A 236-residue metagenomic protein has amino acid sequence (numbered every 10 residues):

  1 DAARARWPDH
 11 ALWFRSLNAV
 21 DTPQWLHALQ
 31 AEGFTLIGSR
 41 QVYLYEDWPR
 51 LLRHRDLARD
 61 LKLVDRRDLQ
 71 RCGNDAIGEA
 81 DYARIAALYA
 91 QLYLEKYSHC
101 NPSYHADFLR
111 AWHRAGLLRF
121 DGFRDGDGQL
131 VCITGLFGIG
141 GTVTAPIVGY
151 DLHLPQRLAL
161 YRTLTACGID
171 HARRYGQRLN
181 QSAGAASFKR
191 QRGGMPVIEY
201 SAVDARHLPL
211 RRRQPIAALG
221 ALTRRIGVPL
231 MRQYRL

Functional and structural regions predicted by a protein language model:
D1-R15: Long, mid-chain structured domain cores
A3, L29, K189: Conserved active-site tyrosine of GNAT-family acetyltransferases
W7, G33, Y93-K96, A172 (+1 more regions): A generic secondary-structure signal for well-formed alpha-helical elements
F14-Q156: A conserved beta-strand-loop-helix scaffold within acyl/acetyltransferase catalytic domains
E32-L51, R178-L236: Active-site/acyl-donor-binding loops of N-acyltransferases
F108-Q214: Aromatic (often tryptophan-rich) hydrophobic motifs at membrane interfaces
